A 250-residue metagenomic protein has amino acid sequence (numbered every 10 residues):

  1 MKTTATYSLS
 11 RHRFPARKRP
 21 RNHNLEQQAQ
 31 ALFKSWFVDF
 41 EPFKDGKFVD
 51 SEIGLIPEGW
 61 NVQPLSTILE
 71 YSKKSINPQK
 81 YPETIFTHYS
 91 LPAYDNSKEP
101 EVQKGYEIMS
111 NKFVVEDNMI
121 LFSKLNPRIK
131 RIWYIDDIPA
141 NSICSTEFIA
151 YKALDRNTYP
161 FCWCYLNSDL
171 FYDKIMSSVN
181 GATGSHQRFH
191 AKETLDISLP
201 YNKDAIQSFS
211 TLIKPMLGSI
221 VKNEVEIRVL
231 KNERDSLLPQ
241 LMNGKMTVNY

Functional and structural regions predicted by a protein language model:
M1-I76, A205-S208, K214-N249: Non-catalytic DNA-recognition/assembly elements of restriction-modification systems
K2, T6, G181-Q207, T211 (+1 more regions): Short, charged, low-complexity amphipathic alpha-helix
F48, E52, S66-S123, D137 (+1 more regions): Sequence-specific dsDNA recognition surfaces
I56, I135, A153, L199-Y201: Hydrophobic residues in beta-strands and at strand termini
S90, A150-K152, S198: Short, well-ordered beta-strand micro-motif
N111-F113, D117-Y172, V179-T194: A short beta-sheet element
T146, T194-D196, E233, N243: Active-site lining segments that contact anionic ligands and/or coordinate catalytic metals
P160, C164, D169, D173 (+3 more regions): Feature representing long, continuous alpha-helical segments
